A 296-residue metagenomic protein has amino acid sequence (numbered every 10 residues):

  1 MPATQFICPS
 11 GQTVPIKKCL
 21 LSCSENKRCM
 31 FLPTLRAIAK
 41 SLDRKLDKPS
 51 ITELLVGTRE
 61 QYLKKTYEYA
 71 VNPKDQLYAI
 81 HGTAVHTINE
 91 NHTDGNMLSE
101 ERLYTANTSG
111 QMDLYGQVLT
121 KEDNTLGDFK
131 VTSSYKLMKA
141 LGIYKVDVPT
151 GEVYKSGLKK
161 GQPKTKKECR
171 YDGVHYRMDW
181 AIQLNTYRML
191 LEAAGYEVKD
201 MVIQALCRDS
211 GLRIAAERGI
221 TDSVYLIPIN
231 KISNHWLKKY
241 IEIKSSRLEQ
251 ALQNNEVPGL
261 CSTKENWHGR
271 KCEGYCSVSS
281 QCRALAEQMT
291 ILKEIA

Functional and structural regions predicted by a protein language model:
M1-L126, S133-P163, E168-R170, M178-I182 (+4 more regions): Metal-dependent nuclease catalytic cores that hydrolyze phosphodiester bonds in DNA/RNA, characterized by
T4-K18, G151-K167, V174-M178, T186-A296: Metal-dependent nuclease catalytic regions and adjoining charged, substrate-binding loops involved in nucleic-acid end
F129-V131, A205-L206: Short loop/turn segments at strand-loop or loop-helix junctions that form parts of catalytic or ligand-binding pockets
